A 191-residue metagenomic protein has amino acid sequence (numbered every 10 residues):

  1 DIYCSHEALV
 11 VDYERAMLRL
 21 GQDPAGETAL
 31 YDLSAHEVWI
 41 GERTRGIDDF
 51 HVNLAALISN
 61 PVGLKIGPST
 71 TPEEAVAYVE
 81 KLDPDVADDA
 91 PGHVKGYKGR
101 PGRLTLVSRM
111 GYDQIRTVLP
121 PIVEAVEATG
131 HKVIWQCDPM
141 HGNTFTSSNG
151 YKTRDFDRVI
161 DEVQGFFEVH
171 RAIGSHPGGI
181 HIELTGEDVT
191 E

Functional and structural regions predicted by a protein language model:
D1-G111, Y151-R154, E162-V163, H176-E183 (+1 more regions): Active-site-facing alpha/beta catalytic cores
T105-L106, M110-C137, H141-V189: Non-transmembrane, aqueous-exposed alpha-helical and coiled segments at domain scale
